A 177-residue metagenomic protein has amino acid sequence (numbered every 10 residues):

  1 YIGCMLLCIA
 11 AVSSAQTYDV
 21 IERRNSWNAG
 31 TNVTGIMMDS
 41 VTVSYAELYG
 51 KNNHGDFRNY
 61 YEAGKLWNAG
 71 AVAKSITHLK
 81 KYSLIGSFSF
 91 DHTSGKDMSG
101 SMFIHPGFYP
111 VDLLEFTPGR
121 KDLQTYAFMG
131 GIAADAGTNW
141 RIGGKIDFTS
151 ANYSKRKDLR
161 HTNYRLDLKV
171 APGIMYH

Functional and structural regions predicted by a protein language model:
Y1-Y18: Bacterial Sec-dependent N-terminal signal peptides
Q16-L66: Short glycine/proline- and aromatic-enriched beta-strand/turn motifs that initiate or cap beta-hairpins
S40-S44, K80-G86, T138-I142, H177: Outer-envelope beta-barrel architecture signal
S44-N52, G86-S94, G144-S150: Transmembrane beta-barrel strands of outer-membrane/channel proteins
D56-Y61, D112-P118, S154-H161: Extracellular loop and loop/strand-boundary signature of outer-membrane beta-barrel proteins
K65-A71, D122-F128, L159-V170: Residues that define the transmembrane beta-barrel architecture of outer-membrane proteins
A71-T77, F128-A134, V170-Y176: Residues on the lipid-exposed face of transmembrane beta-strands in outer-membrane beta-barrel proteins
A133-R156, D167-L168: Surface-exposed extracellular loop regions of Gram-negative outer-membrane beta-barrel proteins
